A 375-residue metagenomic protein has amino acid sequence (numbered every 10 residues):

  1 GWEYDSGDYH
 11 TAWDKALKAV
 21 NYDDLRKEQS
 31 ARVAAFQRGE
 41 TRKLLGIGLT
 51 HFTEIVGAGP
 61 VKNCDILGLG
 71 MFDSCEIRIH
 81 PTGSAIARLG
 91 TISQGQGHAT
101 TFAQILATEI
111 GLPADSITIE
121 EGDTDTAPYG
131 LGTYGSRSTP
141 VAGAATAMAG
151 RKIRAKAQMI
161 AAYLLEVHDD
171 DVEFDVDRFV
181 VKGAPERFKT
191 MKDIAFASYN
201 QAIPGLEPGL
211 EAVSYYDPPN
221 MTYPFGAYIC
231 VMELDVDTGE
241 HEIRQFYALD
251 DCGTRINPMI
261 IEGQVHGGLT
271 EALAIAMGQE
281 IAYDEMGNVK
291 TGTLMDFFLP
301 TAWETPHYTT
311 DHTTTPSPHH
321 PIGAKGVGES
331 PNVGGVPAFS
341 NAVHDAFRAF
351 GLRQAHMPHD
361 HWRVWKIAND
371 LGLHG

Functional and structural regions predicted by a protein language model:
G1-T11, K15-K18, D23-G375: Cofactor-binding beta-sheet edge motifs in enzyme active sites
